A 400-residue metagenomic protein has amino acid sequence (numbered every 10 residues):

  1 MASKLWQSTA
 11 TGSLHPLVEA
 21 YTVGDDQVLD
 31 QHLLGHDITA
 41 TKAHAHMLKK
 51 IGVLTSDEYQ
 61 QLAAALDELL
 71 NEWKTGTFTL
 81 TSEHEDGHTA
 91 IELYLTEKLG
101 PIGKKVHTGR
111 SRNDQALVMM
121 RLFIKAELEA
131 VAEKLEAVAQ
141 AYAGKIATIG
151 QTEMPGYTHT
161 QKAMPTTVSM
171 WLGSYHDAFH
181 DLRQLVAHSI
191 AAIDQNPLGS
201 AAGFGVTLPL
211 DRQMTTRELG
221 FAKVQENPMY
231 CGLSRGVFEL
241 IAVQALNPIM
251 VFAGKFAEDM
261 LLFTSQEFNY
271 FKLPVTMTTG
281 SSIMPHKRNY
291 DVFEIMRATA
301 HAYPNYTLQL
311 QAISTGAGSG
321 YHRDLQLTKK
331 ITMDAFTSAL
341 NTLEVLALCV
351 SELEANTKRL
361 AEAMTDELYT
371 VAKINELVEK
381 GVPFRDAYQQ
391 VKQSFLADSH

Functional and structural regions predicted by a protein language model:
M1-G205, L210-T216, T276-S281, D291-I295 (+1 more regions): A helix-coil-helix interface module used to build multimeric assemblies and to scaffold catalytic/cofactor sites
A2-A40, K98-I102, M284-H400: Glycine-rich cofactor/substrate-binding loops
L14, G144, T148, T152 (+3 more regions): Acidic-glycine-rich active-site phosphate/pyrophosphate-binding loop
H44, A65-E72, Y94, K98 (+13 more regions): Generic, well-ordered alpha-helical scaffold segments in large soluble proteins
V53-L54, F221, V382: Helix N-cap/coil-helix junction residues
K125-A132, E136, A143, S169 (+9 more regions): Short amphipathic alpha-helical segments with heptad-repeat character
A143, A147-G150, A187, A191-D194 (+5 more regions): Alpha-helical coiled-coil oligomerization motifs
L219-T307: Acidic, glycine-rich loop-and-beta core segments that form the ion-binding/anion-interacting portion of active sites
